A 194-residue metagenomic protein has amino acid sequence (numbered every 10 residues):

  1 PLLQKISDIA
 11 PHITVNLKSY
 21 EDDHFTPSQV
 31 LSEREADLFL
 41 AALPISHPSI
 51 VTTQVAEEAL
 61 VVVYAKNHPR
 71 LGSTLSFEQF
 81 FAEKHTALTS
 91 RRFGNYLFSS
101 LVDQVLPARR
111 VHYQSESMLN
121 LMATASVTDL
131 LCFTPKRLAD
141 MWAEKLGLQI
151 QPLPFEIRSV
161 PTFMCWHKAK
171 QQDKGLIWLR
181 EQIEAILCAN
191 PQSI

Functional and structural regions predicted by a protein language model:
P1-S46: Central regulatory/effector-binding core of bacterial HTH transcription factors
L2-I13, F77-E78, N95-A108: Ligand-binding cleft/hinge of the Venus flytrap
P27-A41, L60, P107, A125-C132: Alpha-to-beta junction loops
E33, L40-I45, A65-K66, S117 (+1 more regions): Beta->alpha turn/N-cap motifs
H47-H85, H167, L176: Flexible hinge/capping segments at coil-to-helix
P48-Q54, E58, L119-K168: Beta-alpha-beta core module
R70, E83-L106, K136, Q172-K174 (+1 more regions): Secondary-structure junction motif
G72, Q149-S193: A late-sequence structural motif
